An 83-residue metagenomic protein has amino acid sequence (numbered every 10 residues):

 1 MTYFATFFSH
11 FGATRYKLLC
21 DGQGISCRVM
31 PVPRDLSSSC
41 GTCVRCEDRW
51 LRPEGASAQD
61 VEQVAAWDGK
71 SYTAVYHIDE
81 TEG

Functional and structural regions predicted by a protein language model:
M1-F4, H10-F11, Y16-R49: Amphipathic, hydrophobic secondary-structure cores in small proteins
R49-G83: C-terminal structural segments of small proteins and small subunits
